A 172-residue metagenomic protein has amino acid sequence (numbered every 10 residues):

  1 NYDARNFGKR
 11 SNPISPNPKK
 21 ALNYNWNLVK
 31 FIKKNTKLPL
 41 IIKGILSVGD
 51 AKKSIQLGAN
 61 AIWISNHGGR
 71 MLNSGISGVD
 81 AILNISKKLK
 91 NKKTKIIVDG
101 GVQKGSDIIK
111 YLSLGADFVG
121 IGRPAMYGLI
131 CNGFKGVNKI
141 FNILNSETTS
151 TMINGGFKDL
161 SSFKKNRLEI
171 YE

Functional and structural regions predicted by a protein language model:
N1-V98, G105-Y127, L160-F163, I170: Alpha/beta enzyme core
A125, G133-E172: C-terminal extensions of enzymes
